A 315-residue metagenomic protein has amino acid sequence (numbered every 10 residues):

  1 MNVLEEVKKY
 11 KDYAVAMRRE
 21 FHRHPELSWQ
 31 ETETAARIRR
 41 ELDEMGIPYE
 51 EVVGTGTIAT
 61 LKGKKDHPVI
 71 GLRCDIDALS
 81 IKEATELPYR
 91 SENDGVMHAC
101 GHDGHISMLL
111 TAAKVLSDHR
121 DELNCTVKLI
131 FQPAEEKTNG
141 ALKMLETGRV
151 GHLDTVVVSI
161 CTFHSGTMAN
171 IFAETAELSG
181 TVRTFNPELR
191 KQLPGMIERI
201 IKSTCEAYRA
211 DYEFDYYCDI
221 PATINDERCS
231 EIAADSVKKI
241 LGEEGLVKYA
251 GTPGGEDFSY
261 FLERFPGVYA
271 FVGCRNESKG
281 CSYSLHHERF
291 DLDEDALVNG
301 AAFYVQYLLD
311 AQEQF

Functional and structural regions predicted by a protein language model:
N2-H98, S107-L110, K114-N124: Acidic/His- and Gly-rich active-site-bordering loop/insert found across diverse amide/peptide-bond hydrolases
E6, Y10, A16-E20, R37 (+5 more regions): Generic non-transmembrane alpha-helical segments
F21, A59, L72, H102 (+6 more regions): Divalent metal-coordination and catalytic microenvironments
S91-C100, V247-K248, H287-E294: Short pre-catalytic strand/loop immediately N-terminal to key active-site residues, enriched for Gly-Thr
G104-V156: Acidic/histidine-rich catalytic neighborhood of metal-dependent amide-processing enzymes
E136, L142-R228, T252-P253, S259: Midchain, well-structured core segments that form catalytic/ion-binding scaffolds
R199, G242-E244, G273-F315: His/Asp/Glu-rich mid-to-C-terminal helical/loop segments that flank catalytic regions of hydrolases
D215, D219-C274: Active-site-adjacent substrate-binding region of metalloamidase/peptidase-like peptide-processing proteins
